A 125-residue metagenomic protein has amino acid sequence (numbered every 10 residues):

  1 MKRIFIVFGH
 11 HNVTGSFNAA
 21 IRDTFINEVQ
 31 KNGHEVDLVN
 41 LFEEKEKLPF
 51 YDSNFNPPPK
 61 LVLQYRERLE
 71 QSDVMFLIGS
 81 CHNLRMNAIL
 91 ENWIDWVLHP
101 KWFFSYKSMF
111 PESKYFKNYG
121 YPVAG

Functional and structural regions predicted by a protein language model:
K2-H34: N-terminal beta1-alpha1 ligand-phosphate binding loop
F5-V7, D37-V39, F76, A124-G125: Hydrophobic/aromatic beta-strand patches that form the interior of the parallel beta-sheet core in alpha/beta enzyme
H11-N12, E44, H82: Short, solvent-exposed loop/turn segments at secondary-structure junctions
G15, K47-L48, L84-N87: Short catalytic/ligand-binding loop motif for oxyanion handling, primarily in non-cytosolic enzymes, centered on
S16-N18, L38-F42, W102-F110: A polyanion-binding, active-site-adjacent surface
A19-R22, D52-N54, L90-W93: Short, glycine/charged-enriched secondary-structure capping and boundary segments
H34, L38-K60: N-terminal beta-loop-helix "entrance" segment that forms/cooperates in small-molecule cofactor or anionic ligand
P57-G125: Helix-loop-strand module that forms the ligand-binding subsite of alpha/beta enzymes
